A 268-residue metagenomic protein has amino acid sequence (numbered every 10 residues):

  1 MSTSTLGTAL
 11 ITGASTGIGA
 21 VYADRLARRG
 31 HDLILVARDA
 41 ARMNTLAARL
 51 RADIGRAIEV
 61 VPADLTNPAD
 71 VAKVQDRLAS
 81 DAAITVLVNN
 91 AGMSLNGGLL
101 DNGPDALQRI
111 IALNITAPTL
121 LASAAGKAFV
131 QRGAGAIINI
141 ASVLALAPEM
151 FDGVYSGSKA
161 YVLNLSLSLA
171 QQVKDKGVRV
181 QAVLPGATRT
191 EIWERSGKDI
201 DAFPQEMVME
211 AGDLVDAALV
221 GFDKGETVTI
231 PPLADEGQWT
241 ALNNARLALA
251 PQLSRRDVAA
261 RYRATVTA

Functional and structural regions predicted by a protein language model:
S15-T16: Conserved glycine-rich cofactor-binding loop
R29-L46: Conserved glycine-rich Rossmann-like NAD(P)H-binding loop of the short-chain dehydrogenase/reductase
A40-A41, P62-K73, P104: The beta1-alpha1 cofactor-binding region of Rossmann-like NAD(H)/NADP(H)-dependent oxidoreductases
G98-L100, A106-R109: Substrate-binding pocket helix/loop in short-chain dehydrogenase/reductase
A122, S158: Active-site helix of classical SDR
S142: Residue(s) in the substrate-gating loop at a strand-loop-helix junction that position the organic substrate next
A182, K198-W239: C-terminal helical subdomain
